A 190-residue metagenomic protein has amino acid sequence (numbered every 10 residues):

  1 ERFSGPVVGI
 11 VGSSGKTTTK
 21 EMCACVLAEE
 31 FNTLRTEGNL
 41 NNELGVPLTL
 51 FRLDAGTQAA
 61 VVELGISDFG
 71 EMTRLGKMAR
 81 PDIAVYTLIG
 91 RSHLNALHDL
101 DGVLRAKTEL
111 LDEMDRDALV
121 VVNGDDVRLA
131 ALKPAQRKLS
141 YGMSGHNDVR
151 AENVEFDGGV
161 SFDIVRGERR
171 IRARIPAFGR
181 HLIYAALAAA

Functional and structural regions predicted by a protein language model:
E1-G124, R128-Q136: Phosphate-binding loop of NTP-binding sites
D101, P134-A190: Adenine nucleotide phosphate-binding catalytic loops in nucleotide-utilizing enzymes
